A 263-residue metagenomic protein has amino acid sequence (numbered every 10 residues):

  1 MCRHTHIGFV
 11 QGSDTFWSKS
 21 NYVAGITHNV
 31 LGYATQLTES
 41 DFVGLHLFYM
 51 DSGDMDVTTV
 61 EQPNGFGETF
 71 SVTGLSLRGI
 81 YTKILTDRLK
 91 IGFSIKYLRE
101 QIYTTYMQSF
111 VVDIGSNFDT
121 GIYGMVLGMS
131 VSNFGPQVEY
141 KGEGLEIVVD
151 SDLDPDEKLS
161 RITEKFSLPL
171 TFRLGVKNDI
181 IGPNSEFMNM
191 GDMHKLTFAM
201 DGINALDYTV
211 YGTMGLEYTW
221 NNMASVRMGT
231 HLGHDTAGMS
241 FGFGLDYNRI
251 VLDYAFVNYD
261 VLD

Functional and structural regions predicted by a protein language model:
M1-D263: Subset of outer-membrane beta-barrel
